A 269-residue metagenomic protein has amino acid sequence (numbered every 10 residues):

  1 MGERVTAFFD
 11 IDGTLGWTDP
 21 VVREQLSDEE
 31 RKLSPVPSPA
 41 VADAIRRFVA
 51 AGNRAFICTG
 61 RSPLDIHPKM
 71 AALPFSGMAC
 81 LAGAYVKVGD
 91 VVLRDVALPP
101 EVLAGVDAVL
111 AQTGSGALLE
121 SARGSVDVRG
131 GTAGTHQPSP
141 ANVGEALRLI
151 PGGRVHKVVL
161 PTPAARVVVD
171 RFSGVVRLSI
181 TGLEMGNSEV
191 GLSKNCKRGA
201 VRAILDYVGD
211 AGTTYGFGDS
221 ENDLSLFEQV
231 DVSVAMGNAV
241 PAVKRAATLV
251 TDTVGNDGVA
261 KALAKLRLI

Functional and structural regions predicted by a protein language model:
R4-E30, I57, F227: Asp-based phosphoryl-transfer active-site loop
D12, F48, T59, V158 (+4 more regions): Residue-level signal for inorganic ion chemistry
D19-R47, G237: Basic, amphipathic juxtamembrane/active-site segments that coordinate anionic phosphate or diphosphate groups
V36-A133: Active-site phosphate-binding/coordination module
L73-P74, L81-A82, S173-V176, Q229-V230 (+1 more regions): Short, structured coil segments at secondary-structure junctions
T113-G116, E120-Q229, N238: Conserved acidic, metal-coordinating active-site core of Asp-based, Mg2+-dependent phosphoryl-transfer enzymes
Q229, G237-I269: Asp-based, Mg2+/Mn2+-dependent phosphohydrolase catalytic module
